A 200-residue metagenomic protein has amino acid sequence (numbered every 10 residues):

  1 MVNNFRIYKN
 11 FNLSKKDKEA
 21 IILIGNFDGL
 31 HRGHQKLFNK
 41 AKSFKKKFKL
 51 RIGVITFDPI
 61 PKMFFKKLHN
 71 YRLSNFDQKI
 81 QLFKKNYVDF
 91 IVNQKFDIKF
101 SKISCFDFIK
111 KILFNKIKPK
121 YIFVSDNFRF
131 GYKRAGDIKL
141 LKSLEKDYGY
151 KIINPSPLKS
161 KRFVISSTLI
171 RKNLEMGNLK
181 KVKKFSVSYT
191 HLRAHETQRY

Functional and structural regions predicted by a protein language model:
N4-F11: Short acidic-hydrophobic, aromatic-tinged amphipathic segments that line or gate anion-handling sites
F11-N75: N-terminal catalytic cores of NTP/NDP-binding nucleotidyl/phosphoryl-transfer enzymes
H31, I122, V182: Divalent metal-coordination and catalytic microenvironments
M63-D126, F130-Y148: N-terminal Rossmann-like or analogous alpha/beta NTP/dinucleotide-binding catalytic cores that position adenine
D147-L158: A short, charged helix-loop
I165-I170: Extended, well-folded interaction surfaces typified by the phenylalanyl-tRNA synthetase beta subunit core
L174-K181: Short helix-adjacent coil turns
T190-T197: Conserved small/polar residues in nucleotide/adenosyl-binding loops
